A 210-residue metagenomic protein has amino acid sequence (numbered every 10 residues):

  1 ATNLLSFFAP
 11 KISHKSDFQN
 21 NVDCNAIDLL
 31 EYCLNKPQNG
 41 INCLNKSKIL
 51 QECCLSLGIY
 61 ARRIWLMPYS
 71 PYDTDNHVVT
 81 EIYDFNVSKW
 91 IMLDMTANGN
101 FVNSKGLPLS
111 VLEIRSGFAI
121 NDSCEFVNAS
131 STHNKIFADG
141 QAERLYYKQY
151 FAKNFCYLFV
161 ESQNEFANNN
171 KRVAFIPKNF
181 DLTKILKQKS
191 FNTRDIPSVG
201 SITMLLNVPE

Functional and structural regions predicted by a protein language model:
A1-N42: Secondary-structure boundary elements
C24, C33, C43, C53-C54 (+2 more regions): Generic recognition of cysteine residues
N39-C43, I64-M67: Short His-Asn-centered micro-motif
K48-N121: Hydrophobic/aromatic-rich core segments of domains that either
L112-E210: Alpha-helical and coiled-coil interaction segments, frequently adjacent to or embedded within charge-biased
